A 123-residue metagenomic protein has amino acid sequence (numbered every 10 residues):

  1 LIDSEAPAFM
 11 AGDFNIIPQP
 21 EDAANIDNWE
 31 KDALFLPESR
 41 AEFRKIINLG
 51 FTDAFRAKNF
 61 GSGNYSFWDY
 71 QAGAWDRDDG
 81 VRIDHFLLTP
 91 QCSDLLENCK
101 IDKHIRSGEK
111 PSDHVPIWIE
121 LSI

Functional and structural regions predicted by a protein language model:
L1-E5: A long, amphipathic alpha-helix that forms part of the scaffold/cap immediately adjacent to metal-dependent active
A6-P20, A24: Acidic/histidine-rich, metal-coordinating catalytic segments
Q19-I123: Metal-dependent phosphoester-hydrolase catalytic domains
